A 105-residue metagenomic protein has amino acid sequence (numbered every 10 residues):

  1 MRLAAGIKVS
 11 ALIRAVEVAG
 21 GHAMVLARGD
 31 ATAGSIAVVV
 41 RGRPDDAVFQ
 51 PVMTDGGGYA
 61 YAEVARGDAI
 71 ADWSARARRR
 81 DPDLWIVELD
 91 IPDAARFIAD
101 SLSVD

Functional and structural regions predicted by a protein language model:
M1-D105: Polybasic/polar functional segments that serve as interface/processing modules
